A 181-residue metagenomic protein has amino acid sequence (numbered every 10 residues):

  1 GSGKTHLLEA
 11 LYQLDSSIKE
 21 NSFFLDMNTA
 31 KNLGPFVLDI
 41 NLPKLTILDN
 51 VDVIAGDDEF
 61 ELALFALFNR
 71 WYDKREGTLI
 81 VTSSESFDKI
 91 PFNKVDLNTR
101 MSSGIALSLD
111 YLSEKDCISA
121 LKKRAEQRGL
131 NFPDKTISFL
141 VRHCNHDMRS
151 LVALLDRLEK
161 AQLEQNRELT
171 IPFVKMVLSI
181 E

Functional and structural regions predicted by a protein language model:
G1-L8: Walker A/P-loop nucleotide-binding motif
S17-L45: AAA+/P-loop NTPase substrate/partner-engagement loops
D39-A63, L67, K74, T78-E85: Conserved P-loop NTPase "ATPase switch" module shared by AAA+ and STAND
F87-S102: Short regulatory helix/loop adjacent to the ATP-binding pocket of P-loop NTPases
K89, G104-D116: Conserved AAA+ ATPase "SRH/arginine-finger" region at the nucleotide-binding site
N131-H143: Short conserved motifs of the RecA-like P-loop NTPase core
C144-L158: The conserved phosphate-sensing helix
Q162-I180: Conserved C-terminal helix/linker of AAA+ ATPases
